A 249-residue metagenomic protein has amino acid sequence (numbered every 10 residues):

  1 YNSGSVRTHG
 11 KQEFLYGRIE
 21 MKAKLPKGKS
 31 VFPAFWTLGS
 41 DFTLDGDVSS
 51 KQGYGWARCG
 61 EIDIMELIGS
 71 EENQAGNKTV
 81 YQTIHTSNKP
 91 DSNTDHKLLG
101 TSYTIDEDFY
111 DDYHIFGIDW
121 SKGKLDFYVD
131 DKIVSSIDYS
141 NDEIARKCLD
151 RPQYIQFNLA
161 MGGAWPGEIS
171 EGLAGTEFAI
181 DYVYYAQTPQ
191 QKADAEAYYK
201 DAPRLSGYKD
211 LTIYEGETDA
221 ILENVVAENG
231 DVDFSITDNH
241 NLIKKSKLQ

Functional and structural regions predicted by a protein language model:
Y1-K200: GH16 jelly-roll
N2-R7, L99-S102, L205-Y208, I221 (+1 more regions): Short structured motifs
F35, I62, V183, Y208-L211 (+2 more regions): Generic beta-strand hydrophobic packing signal
I84-S87, I213, D219, D238: N-terminal compositionally biased, intrinsically disordered segments and leader/signal-like regions
L125-D126, E223, F234: Generic short beta-strand
K200-G230: Solvent-exposed, low-complexity, repeat-rich "mucin-like" stalks and linkers
E228-Q249: Serine/threonine-rich, repeat-prone extracellular segments and beta-strand-based repeat modules of secreted/surface
